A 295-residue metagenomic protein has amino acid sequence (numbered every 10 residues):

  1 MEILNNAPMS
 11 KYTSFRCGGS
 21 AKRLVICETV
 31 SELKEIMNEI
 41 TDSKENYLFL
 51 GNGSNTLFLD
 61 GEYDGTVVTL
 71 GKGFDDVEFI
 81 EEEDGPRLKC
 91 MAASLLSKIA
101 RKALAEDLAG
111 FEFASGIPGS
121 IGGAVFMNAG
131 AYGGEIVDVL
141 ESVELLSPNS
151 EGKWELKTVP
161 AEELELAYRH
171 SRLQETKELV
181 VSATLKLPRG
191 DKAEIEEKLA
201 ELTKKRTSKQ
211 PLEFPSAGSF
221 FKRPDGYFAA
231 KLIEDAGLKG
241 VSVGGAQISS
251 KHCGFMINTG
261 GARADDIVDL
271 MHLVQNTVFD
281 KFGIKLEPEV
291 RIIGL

Functional and structural regions predicted by a protein language model:
M1-I121: Anion-binding (especially nucleotide phosphate/pyrophosphate-binding) glycine-rich loop and adjoining beta-alpha core
L4-N5, K11, T56, L146-S147 (+2 more regions): Phosphate/pyrophosphate- and phosphate-bearing ligand-binding catalytic cores of soluble enzymes
A21, S54-F58, L96, G122-F126 (+4 more regions): Short, flexible micro-motifs
V25-V30, L57-D75, F126-A161, E175-S182: Structural signature of FAD isoalloxazine-binding scaffolds in flavoprotein oxidoreductases
S43, L50-N52, V139, F214-P215 (+1 more regions): Short, basic and Ser/Thr-rich N-terminal targeting/leader segments
E83, M127, N258-T259: Short coil/turn segments at secondary-structure junctions
S97, M127-A129, E162-Y168: Short acidic (Asp/Glu) patches
L104-E106, G110-E141, S216: A gly/ser-rich beta-alpha-beta helix-loop segment of oxidoreductase catalytic cores
